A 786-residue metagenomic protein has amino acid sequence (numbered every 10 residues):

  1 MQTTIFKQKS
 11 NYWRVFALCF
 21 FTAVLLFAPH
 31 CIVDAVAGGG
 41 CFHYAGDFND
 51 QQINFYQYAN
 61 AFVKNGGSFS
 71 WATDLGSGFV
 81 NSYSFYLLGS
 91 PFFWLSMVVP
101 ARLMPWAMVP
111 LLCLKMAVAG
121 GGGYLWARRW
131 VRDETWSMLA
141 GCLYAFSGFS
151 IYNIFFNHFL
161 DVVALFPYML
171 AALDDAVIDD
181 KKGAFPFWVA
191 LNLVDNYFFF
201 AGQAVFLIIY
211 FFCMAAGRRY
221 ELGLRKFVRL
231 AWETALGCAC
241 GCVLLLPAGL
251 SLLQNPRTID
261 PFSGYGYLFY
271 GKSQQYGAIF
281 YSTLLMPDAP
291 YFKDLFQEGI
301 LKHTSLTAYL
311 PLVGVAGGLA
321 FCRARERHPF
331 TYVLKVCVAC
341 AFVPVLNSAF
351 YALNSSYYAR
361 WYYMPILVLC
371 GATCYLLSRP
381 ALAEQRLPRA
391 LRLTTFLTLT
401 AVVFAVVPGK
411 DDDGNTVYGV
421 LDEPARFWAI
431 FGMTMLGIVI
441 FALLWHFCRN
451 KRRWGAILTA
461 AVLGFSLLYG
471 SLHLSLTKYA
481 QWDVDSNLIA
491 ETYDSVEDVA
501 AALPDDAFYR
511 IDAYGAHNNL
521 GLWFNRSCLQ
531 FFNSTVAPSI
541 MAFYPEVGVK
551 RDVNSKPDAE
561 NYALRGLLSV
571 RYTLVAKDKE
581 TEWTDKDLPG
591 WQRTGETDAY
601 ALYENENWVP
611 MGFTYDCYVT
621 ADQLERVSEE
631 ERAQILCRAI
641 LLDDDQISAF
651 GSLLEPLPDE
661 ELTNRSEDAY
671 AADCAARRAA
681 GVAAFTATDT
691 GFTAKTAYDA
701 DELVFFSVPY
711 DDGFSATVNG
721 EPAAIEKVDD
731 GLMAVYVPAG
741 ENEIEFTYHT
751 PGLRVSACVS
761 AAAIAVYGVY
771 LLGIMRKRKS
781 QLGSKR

Functional and structural regions predicted by a protein language model:
T3-F6, F55, I647-R786: Active-site-proximal, structured, solvent-exposed surfaces of multi-pass membrane proteins that position macromolecular
I5-N81, A480-V499, L503-N518, L522: Hydrophobic alpha-helical membrane-insertion signals
A23, L112-R129, T135-G217, R229-G249 (+4 more regions): Membrane-embedded helix bundles of polyisoprenyl
P29-P167, L191-D195, A278, A289-L301 (+1 more regions): Active-site lumenal/periplasmic loops and adjacent helix-entry segments of GT-C-fold, multi-pass membrane
D47-A59, P91, K226-F227, T234-A324 (+5 more regions): Periplasmic/ER-lumenal interhelical loops and adjacent helix-loop junctions in multi-pass membrane proteins
N81, F85, V462-N487, V499-L568 (+3 more regions): Extracytoplasmic/lumenal acceptor-recognition loop(s) of multi-pass membrane glycoenzymes
D179-D180, F199, F330-T492, A739-R786: Contiguous transmembrane helix-bundle modules in multi-pass membrane proteins
Y220-V228, G317-A341, R453: Membrane-interface helix-loop-helix junctions at transmembrane boundaries of multi-pass membrane enzymes, predominantly
